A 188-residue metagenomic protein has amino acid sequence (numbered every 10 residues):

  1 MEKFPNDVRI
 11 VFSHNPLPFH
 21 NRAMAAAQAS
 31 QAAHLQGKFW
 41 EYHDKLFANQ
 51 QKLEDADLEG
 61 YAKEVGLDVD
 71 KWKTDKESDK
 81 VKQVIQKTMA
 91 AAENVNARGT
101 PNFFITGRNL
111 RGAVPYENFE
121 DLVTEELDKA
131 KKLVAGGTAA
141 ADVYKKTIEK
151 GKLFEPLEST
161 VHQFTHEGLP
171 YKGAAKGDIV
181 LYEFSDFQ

Functional and structural regions predicted by a protein language model:
M1, E59-H166, D178-F184: C-terminal cap of thioredoxin/glutaredoxin-like
M1-K63, D68, K73, L133 (+1 more regions): Structural alpha/beta surface segment adjacent to cysteine/selenocysteine redox centers across thiol/disulfide enzymes
P16, P101-N102, P170: Proline-centered helix-kink/hinge sites
L53, L110, Y171-K172: Short clusters of hydrophobic/aromatic residues that line enzyme substrate/ligand-binding pockets
A97, K172-G173: Hydrophobic beta-strand core residues of beta-sandwich domains
E167-G168, A174: Eukaryotic modular interaction domains in large regulatory/scaffold proteins
